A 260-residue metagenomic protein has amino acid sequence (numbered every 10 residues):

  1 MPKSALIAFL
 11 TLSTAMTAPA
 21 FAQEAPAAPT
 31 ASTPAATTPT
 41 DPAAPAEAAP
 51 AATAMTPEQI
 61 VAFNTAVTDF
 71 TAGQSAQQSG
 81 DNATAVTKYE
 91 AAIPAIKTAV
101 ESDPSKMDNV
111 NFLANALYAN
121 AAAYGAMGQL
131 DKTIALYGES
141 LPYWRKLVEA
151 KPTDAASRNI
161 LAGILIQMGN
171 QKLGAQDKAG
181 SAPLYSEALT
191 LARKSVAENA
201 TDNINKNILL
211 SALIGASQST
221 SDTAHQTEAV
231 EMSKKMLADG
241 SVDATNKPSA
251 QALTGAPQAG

Functional and structural regions predicted by a protein language model:
M1-Q23: Sec-dependent N-terminal signal peptides
A22-E90: N-terminal leader/linker segments that initiate helical-solenoid repeat arrays
A54-I60, K97-V110, R145-R158, R193-I204 (+1 more regions): Flexible helix-coil transition and linker loops at the boundaries of alpha-helical arrays
I60, V67, D108, N115 (+4 more regions): Residue register of alpha-helical TPR repeats
V67, Q74, N115, A122 (+4 more regions): Residue-level recognition of tetratricopeptide repeat
S79, N120, M127, M168 (+3 more regions): Structural motif corresponding to the intra-repeat A-B loop/turn of tetratricopeptide repeats
G215-G260: Terminal, low-structured helical/coil segments at or just beyond the last alpha-helical repeat
